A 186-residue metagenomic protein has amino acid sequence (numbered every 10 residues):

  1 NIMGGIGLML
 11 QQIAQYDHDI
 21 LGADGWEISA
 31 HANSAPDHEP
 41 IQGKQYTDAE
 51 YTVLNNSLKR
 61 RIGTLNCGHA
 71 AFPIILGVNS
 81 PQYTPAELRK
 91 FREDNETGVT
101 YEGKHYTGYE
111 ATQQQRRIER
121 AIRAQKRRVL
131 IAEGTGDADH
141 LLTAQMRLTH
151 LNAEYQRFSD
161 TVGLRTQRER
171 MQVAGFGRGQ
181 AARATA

Functional and structural regions predicted by a protein language model:
N1-R60, L76-A186: Domain-core detector
K59-P73: Short beta-strand-alpha-helix junction that forms the catalytic/metal-binding core of metal-dependent nuclease domains
